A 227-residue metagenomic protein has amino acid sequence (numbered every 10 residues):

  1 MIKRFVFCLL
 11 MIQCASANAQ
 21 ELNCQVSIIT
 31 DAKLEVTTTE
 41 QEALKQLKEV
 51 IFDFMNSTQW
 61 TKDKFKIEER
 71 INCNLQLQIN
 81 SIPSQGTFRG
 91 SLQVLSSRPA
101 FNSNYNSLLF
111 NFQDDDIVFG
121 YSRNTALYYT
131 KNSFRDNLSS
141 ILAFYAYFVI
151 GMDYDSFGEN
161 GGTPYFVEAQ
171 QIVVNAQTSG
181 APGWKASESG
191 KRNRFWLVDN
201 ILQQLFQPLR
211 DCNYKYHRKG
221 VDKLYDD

Functional and structural regions predicted by a protein language model:
R4-Q13: Sec-dependent N-terminal signal peptides
A15-A19: Sec/Tat signal peptide C-region and signal peptidase I cleavage site
E21-R89, A100-N102: Start-of-domain marker
L22-C24, Q46, F52, Q59 (+8 more regions): Surface-exposed peri-terminal alpha-helical interaction modules
T87-S122: Signal peptide-directed extracytoplasmic domains
L109-A176: Internal, conserved structured core segments that host functional sites
G158-D227: Flexible, glycine-rich surface segments
